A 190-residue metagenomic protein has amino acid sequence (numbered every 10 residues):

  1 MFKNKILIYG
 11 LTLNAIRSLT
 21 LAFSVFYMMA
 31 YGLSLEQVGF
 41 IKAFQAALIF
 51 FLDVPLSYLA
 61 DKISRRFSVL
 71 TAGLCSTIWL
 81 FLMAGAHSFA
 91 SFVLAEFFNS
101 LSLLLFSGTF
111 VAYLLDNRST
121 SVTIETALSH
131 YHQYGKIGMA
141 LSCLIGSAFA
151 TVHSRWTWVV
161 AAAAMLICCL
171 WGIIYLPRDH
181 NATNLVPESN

Functional and structural regions predicted by a protein language model:
M1, Y175-N190: Juxtamembrane intracellular "pre-TM" segments in multi-pass secondary transporters
M1-F51: Helix-loop boundary and gating motifs at the non-cytosolic
F2-K3, A84-E96: Helix-loop junctions at membrane interfaces in 12-TM secondary transporters
L11, A15, W79, A90-F106: Hydrophobic core of transmembrane alpha-helices in multi-pass small-molecule transporters, especially MFS/SLC-type
V25-A30, A140-V160: Transmembrane alpha-helix termini and helix-breaking/packing motifs in multi-pass membrane transporters
F67-L82: Structural signature of the two symmetry-related core transmembrane helices
F97-K136: Cytoplasmic helix-loop-helix junction between adjacent transmembrane helices in 12-TM secondary transporters
W156-I174: Symmetry-related core transmembrane helices of the 12-TM Major Facilitator Superfamily/SLC fold
